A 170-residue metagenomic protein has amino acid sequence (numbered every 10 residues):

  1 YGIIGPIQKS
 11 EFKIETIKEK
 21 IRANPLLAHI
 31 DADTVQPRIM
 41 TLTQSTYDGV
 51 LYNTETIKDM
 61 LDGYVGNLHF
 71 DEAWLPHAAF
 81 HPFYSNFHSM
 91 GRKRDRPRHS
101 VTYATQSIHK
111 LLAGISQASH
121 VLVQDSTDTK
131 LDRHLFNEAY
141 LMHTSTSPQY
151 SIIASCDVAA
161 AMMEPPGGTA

Functional and structural regions predicted by a protein language model:
Y1-A170: Conserved PLP-enzyme active-site core in the AAT-like
